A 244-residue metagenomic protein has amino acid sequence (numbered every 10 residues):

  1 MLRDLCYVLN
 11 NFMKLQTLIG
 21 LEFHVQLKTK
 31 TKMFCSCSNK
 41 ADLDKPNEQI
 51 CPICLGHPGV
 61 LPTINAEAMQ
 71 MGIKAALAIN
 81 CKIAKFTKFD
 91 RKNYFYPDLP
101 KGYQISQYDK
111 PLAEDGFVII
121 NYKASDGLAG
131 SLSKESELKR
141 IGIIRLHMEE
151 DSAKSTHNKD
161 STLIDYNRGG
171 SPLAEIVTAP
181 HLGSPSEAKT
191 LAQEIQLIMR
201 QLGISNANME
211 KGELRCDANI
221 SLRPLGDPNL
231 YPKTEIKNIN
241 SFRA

Functional and structural regions predicted by a protein language model:
M13-A244: Basic, nucleic-acid-interacting segments
